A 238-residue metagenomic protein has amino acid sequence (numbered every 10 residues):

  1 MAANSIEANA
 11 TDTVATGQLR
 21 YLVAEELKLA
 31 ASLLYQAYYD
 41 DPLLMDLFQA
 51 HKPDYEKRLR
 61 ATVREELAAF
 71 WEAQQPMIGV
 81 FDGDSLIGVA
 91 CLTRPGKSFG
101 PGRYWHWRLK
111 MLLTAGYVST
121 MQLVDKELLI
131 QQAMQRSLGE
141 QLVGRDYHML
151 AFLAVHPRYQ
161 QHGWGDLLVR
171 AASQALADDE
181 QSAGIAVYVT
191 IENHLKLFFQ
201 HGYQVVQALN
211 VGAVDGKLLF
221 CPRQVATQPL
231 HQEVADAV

Functional and structural regions predicted by a protein language model:
A2-K28, S32, Q36, P229-V234: Conserved N-terminal entry element of GNAT/NAT acetyltransferase domains
K52-P76: Active-site rim helix/loop that mediates acceptor-substrate recognition in acyltransferases
A73-A90: Conserved beta-hairpin
C91-F152: Conserved acyl-donor/pantetheine-binding loop and adjacent beta-alpha core of acyl/acetyltransferases and related
D146-H148, L176-T190: Conserved GNAT acetyl-CoA-binding A-motif
V155, Q161-Q174: Conserved acetyl-CoA-binding loop-helix of GNAT-fold acetyltransferases
D178-Q181, I191-A208: Conserved active-site alpha-helix within GNAT-family acetyltransferase domains
Q204-L219: Conserved catalytic-core motifs of GNAT/GCN5-like acyltransferases
